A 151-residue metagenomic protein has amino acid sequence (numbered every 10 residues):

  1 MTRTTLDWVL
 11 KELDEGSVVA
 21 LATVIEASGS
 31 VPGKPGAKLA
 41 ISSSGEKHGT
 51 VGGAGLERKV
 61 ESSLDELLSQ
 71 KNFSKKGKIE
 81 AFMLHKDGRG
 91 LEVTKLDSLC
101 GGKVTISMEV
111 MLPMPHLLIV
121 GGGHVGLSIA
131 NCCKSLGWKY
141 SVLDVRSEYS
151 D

Functional and structural regions predicted by a protein language model:
M1-D151: Segments forming oxygen-rich coordination pockets for charged ligands
